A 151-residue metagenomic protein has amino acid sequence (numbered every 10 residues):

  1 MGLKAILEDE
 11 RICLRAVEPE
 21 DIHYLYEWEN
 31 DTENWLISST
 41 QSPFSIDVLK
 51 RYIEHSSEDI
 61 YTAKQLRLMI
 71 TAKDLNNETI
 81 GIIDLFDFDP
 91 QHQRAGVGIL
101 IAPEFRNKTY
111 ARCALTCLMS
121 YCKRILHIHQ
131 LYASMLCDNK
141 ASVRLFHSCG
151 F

Functional and structural regions predicted by a protein language model:
M1-G2, H55-E58: Short, P/G- and charge-enriched loop/turn segments at secondary-structure junctions
M1-Y24, E29-D31, D74-F151: Acyl-donor (CoA/ACP) binding surface of acyl/acetyltransferases
E33-H55, L66: Conserved GNAT-fold acetyl-CoA-binding loop/helix
D59-A63: Soluble sensory domains of the PAS superfamily and closely related sensory modules
Q65-T71, I82: Short hydrophobic/aromatic beta-strand element in the GNAT-like acyltransferase core that lines or flanks the acyl-donor
